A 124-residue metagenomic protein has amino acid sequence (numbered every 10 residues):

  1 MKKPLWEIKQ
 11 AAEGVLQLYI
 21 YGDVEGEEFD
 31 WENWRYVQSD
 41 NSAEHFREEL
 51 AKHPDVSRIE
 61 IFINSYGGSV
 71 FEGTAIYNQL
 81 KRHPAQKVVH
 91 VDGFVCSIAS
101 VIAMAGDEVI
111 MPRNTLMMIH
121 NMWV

Functional and structural regions predicted by a protein language model:
M1-V124: Terminal-region recognition feature
